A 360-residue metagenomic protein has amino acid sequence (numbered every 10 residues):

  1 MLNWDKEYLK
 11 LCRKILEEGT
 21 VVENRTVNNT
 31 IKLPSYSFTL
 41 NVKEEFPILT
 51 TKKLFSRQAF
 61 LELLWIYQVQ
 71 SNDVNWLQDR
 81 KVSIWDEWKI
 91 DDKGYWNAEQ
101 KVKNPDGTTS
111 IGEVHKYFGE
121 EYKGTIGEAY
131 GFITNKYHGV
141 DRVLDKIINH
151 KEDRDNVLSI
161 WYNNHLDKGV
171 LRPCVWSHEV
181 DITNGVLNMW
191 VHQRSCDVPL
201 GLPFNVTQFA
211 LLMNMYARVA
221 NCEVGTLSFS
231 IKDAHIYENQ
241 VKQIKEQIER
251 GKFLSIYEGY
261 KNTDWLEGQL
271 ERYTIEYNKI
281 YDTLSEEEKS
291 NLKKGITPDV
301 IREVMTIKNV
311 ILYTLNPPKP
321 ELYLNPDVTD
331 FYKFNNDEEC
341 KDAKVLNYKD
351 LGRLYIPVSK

Functional and structural regions predicted by a protein language model:
M1-K360: Terminal, non-catalytic protein-protein interaction segments that mediate quaternary/complex assembly
